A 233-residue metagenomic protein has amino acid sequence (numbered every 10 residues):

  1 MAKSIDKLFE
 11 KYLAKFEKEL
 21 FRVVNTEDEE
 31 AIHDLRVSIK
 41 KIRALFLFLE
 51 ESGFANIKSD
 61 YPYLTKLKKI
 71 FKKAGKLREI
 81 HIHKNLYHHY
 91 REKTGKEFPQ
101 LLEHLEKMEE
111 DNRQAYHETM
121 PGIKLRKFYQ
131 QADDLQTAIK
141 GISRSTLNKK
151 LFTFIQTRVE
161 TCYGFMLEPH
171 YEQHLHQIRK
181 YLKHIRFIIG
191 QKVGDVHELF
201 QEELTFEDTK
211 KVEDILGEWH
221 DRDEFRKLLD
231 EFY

Functional and structural regions predicted by a protein language model:
M1-Y233: Function-determining surface determinants
